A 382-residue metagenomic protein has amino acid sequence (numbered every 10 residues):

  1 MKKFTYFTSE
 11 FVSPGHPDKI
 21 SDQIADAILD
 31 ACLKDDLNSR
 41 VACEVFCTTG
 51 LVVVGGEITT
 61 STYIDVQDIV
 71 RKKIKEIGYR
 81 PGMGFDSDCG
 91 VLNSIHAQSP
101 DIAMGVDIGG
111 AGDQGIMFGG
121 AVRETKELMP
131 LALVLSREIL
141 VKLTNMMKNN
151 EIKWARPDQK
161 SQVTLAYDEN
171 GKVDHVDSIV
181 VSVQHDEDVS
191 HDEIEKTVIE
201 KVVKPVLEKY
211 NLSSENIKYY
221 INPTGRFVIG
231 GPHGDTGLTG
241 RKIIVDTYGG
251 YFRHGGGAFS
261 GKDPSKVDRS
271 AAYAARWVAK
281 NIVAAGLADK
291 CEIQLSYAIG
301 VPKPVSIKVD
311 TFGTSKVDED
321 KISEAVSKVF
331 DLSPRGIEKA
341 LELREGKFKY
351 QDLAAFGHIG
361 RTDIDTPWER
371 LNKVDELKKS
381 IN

Functional and structural regions predicted by a protein language model:
M1-A42: N-terminal, positively charged regions that mediate nucleic acid binding
K2, T48-T49, V122-R123, Y248-H254: Short connector loops/turns at beta-strand edges and beta->alpha or beta->beta junctions
T8-F11, G50, D68, K75-I229 (+4 more regions): Glycine-rich, mobile lid/loop segments that gate access to catalytic sites or pores
S39-C43, Q159-L165, I217-I221, L287-A298: A short glycine-rich, hydrophobically flanked beta-strand micro-motif that places a catalytic Asp/Glu for divalent metal
A42-T60, I299-K303: Short, charge-patterned binding micro-sites
T48, K290, Y297-N382: Internal helix-turn-beta structural module
S190-V283: Glycine-rich anion/phosphate-binding loop at the beta-strand->alpha-helix junction
